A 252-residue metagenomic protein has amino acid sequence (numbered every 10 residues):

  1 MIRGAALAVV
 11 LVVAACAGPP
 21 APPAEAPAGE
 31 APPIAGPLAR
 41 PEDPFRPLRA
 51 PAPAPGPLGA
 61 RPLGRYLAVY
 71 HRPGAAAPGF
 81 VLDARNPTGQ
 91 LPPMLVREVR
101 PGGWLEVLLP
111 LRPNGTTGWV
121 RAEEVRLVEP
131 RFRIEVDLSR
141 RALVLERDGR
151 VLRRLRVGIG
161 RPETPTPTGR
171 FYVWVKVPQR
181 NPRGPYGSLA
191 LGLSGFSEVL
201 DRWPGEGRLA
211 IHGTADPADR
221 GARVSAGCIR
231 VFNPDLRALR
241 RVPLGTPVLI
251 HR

Functional and structural regions predicted by a protein language model:
M1-A6: Bacterial N-terminal signal peptides that target proteins for export
V13-A15: C-terminal motif of bacterial Sec signal peptides marking the signal peptidase cleavage site
A17-P19: Bacterial signal peptide processing site
E25-P55, L109-V136: Boundary regions of SH3-family modules and the immediately adjacent low-complexity/disordered segments in eukaryotic
G29-L95: Beta-loop motif signature
N86-E123: SH3/SH3-like beta-barrel superfamily modules
L111, E124-R133, R161-Y172, V177-R252: Exported/periplasmic cell-wall-interacting domains
A122-G160: A structural motif detector for short, solvent-exposed N-terminal "entry" segments of globular domains
